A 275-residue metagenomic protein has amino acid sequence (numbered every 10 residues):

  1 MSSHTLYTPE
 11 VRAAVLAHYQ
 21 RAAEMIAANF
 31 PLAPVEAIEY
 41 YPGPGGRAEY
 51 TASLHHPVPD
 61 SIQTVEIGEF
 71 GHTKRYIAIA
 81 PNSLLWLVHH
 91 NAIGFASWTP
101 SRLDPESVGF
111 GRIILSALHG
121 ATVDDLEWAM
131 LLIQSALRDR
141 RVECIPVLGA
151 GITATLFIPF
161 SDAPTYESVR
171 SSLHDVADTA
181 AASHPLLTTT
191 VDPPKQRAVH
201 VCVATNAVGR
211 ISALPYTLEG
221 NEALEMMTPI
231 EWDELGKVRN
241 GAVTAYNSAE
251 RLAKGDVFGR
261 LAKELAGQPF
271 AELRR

Functional and structural regions predicted by a protein language model:
M1-L32, H90-R112, A117-A121, E167-R275: C-terminal accessory nucleic-acid interaction domains of nucleic acid-metabolism proteins
N29-V123, E127-L131, S135, D139 (+1 more regions): SsDNA-processing nucleotidyl-transfer enzymes
P34-E36, I145, A198: Beta-sheet entry/capping signal
E39-Y41, L148-A150, T205: A general secondary-structure junction signal
P44-A48, A154, G209: Flexible loop/turn segments at secondary-structure boundaries
R141-P146, T188: A short linear hydrophobic-aromatic micro-motif
L148-I158: Short, conserved phosphate-binding/catalytic loop or strand-edge motifs used in phosphoryl-/nucleotidyl-transfer
L156-V169: Catalytic palm subdomain of template-directed nucleic-acid polymerases, centered on the conserved carboxylate motif
